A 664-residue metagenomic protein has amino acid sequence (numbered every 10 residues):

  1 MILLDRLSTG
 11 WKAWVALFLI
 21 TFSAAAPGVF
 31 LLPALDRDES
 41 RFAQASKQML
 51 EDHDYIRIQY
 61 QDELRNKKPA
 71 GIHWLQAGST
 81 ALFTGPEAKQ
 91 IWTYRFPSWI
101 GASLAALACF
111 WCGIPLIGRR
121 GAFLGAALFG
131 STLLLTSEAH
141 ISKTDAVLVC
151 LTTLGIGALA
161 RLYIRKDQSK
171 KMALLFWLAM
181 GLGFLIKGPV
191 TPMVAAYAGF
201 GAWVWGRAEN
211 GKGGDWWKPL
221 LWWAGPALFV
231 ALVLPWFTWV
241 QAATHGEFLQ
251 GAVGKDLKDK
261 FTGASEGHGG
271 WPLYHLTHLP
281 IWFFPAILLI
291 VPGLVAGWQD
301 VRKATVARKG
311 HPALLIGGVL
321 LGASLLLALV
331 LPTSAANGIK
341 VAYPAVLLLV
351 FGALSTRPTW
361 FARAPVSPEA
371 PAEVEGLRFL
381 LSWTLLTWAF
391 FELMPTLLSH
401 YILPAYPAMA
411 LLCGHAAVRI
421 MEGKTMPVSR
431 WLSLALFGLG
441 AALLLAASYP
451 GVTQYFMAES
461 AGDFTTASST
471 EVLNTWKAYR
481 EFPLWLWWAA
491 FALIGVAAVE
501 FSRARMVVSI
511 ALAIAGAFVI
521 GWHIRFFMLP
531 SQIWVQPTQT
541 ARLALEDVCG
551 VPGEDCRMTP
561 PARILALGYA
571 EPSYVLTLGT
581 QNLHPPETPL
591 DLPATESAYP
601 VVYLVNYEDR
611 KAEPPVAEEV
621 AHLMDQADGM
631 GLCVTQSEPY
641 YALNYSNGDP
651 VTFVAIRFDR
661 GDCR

Functional and structural regions predicted by a protein language model:
M1-P427, V575, L632-Y640, N644-V654: Membrane-integral, polyisoprenol-dependent glycosyltransferases of the GT-C/oligosaccharyltransferase superfamily
I2-R6, G10, L174, L178 (+2 more regions): Membrane-embedded architecture of ER/inner-membrane glycosylation machinery
